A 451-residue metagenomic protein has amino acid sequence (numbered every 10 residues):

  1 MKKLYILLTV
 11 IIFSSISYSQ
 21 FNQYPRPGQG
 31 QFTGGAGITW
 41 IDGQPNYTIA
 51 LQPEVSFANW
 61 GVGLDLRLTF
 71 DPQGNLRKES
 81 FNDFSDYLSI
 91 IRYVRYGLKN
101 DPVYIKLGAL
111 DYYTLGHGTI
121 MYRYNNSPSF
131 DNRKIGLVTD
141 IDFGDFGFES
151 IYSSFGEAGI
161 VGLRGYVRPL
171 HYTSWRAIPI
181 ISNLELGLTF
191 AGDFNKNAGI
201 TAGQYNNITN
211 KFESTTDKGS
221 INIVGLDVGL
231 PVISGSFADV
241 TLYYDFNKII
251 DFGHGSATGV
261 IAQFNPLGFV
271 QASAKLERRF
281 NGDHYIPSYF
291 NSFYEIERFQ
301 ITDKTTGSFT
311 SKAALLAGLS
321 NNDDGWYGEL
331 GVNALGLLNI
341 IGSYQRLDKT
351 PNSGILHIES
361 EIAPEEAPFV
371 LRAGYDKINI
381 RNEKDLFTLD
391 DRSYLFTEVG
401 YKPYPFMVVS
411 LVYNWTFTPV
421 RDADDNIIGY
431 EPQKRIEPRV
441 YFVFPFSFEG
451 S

Functional and structural regions predicted by a protein language model:
L4-S14: Sec-dependent N-terminal signal peptides
S15-S19: Sec/Tat signal peptide C-region and signal peptidase I cleavage site
Q20-E54: Short glycine/proline- and aromatic-enriched beta-strand/turn motifs that initiate or cap beta-hairpins
F21, P27, Q31, Q44 (+4 more regions): Signature for the C-terminal beta-barrel architecture of outer-membrane proteins
V62-Y93, I120: Surface-exposed loop and membrane-interface regions of Gram-negative outer-membrane beta-barrel proteins
S89-Y104: Gram-negative (and chloroplast) outer-membrane scaffold detector with strong preference for beta-barrel transmembrane
V94, G165, Y430-S451: Outer-membrane beta-barrel "beta-signal"
F369-R372, Y394-S410, V443: Conserved C-terminal beta-signal and adjacent last beta-strands/turns of outer-membrane beta-barrel proteins
